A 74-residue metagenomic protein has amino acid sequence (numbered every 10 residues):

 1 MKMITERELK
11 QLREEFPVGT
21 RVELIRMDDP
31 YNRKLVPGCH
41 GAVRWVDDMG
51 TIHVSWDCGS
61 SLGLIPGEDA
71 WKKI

Functional and structural regions predicted by a protein language model:
K2-R13, P17-I74: Basic/aromatic-rich interaction segments and small domains that mediate binding to polyanionic partners
